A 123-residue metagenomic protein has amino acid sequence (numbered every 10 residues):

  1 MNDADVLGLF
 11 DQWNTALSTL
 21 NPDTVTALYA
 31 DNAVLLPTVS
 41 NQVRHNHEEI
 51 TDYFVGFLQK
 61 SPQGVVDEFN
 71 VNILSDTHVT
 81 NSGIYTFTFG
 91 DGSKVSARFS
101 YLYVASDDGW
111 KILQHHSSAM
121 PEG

Functional and structural regions predicted by a protein language model:
M1-T24, V34-G123: A beta-strand edge to alpha-helix "cap/lid" segment located at domain peripheries
Y29: Aromatic/pi-system hotspot detector in well-structured domains
